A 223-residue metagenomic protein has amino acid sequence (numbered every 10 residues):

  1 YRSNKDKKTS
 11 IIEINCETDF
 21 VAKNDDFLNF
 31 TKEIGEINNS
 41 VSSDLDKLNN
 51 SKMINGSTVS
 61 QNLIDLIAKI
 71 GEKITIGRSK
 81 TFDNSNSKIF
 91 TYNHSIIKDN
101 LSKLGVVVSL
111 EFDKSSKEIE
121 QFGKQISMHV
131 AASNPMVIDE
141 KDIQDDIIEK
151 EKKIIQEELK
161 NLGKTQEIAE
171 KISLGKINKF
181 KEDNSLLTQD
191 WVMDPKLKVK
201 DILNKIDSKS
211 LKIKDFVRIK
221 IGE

Functional and structural regions predicted by a protein language model:
Y1-E223: N-terminal assembly/interaction segments in proteins that build large macromolecular machines
